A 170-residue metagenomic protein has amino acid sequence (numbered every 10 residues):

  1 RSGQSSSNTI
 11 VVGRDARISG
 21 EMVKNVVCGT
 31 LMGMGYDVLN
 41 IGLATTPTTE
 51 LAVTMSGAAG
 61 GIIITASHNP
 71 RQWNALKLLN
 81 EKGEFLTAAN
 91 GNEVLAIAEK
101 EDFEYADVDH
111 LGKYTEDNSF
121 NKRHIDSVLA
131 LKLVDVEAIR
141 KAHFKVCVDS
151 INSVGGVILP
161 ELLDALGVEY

Functional and structural regions predicted by a protein language model:
R1, V27, T49-V53, H124-D135: Generic hydrophobic alpha-helical segments
R1-T9, V134-K141: Glycine-rich phosphate/diphosphate-binding loops that line cofactor/substrate pockets in enzymes
S2-S7, S19, S56, S67 (+4 more regions): Generic serine detector
Q4-K82: Ferredoxin-reductase
N74-Y170: Gly/Ser/Thr-enriched, mixed-charge loops and adjacent short helices that form phosphate/oxyanion-binding elements
